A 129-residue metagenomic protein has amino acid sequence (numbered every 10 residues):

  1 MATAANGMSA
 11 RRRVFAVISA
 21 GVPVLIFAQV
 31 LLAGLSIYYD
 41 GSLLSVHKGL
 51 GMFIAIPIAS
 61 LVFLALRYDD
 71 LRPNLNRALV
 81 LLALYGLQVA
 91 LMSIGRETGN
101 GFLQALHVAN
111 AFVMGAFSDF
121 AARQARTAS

Functional and structural regions predicted by a protein language model:
M1-S129: Polytopic transmembrane helical bundles with strong interfacial aromatic enrichment
